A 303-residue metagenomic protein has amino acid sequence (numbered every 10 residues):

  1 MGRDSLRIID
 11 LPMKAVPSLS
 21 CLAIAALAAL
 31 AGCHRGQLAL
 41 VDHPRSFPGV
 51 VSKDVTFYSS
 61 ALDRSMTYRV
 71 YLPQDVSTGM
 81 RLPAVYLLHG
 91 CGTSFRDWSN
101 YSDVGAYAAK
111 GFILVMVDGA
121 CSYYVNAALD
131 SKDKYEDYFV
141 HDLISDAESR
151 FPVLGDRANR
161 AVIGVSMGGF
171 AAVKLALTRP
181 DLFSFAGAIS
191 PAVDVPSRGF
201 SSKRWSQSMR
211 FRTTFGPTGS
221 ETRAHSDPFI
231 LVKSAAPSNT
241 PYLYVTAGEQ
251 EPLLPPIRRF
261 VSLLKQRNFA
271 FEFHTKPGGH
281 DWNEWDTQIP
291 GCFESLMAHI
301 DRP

Functional and structural regions predicted by a protein language model:
G2-L6: Extreme N-terminal basic, low-complexity initiation segments that serve as generic localization/processing leaders
I8-L22: Bacterial N-terminal signal peptides that target proteins for export
I24-A28: Hydrophobic helical h-region of N-terminal Sec-dependent signal peptides in bacterial secretory/periplasmic proteins
L30-G32: C-terminal motif of bacterial Sec signal peptides marking the signal peptidase cleavage site
H34-P303: Non-catalytic cap/lid and distal C-terminal segments of serine-dependent acyl enzymes
